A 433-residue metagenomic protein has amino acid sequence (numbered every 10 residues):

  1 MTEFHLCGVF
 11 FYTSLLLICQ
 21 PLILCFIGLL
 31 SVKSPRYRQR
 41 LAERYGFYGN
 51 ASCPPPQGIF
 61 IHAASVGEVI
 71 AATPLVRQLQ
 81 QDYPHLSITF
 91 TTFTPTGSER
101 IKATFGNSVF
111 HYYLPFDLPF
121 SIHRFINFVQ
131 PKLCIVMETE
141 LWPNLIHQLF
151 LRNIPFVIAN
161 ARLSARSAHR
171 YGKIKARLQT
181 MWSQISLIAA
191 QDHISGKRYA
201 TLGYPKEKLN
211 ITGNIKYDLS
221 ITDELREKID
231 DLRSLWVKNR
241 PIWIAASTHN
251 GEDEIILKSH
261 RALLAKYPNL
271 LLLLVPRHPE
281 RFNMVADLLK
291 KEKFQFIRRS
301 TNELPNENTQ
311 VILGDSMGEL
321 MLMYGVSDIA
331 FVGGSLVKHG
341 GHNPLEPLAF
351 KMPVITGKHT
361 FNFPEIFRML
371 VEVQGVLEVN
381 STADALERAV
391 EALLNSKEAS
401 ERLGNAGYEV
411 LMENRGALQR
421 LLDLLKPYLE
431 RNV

Functional and structural regions predicted by a protein language model:
M1-V433: Nucleotide-activated sugar donor-binding and catalytic core shared by glycosyltransferases and related lipid-linked
